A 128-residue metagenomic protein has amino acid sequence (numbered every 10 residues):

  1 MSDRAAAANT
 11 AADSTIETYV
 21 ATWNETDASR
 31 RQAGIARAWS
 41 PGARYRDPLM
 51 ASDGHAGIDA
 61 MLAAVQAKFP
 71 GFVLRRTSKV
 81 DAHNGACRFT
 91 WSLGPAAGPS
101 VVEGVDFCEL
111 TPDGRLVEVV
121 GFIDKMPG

Functional and structural regions predicted by a protein language model:
R4, S52, L116-V117: Domain-scale activation on soluble regions of proteins
A6-A38: Short acidic-aromatic low-complexity motifs
R30-G85: A solvent-exposed, acidic/Ser-Thr-rich amphipathic alpha-helical stretch
P41, A96, P112: Short, ordered coil/turn segments that flank beta-strands lining enzyme active or ligand-binding pockets
V73-L74, S100-D106: Short, surface-exposed coil-to-beta transition loops
D81-H83, G98-V102: A generic structural micro-feature
R88-A96: Short beta-strand segments that buttress and anchor functional surface loops
E103-G128: Short beta-strand edge/turn micro-motifs at domain boundaries
